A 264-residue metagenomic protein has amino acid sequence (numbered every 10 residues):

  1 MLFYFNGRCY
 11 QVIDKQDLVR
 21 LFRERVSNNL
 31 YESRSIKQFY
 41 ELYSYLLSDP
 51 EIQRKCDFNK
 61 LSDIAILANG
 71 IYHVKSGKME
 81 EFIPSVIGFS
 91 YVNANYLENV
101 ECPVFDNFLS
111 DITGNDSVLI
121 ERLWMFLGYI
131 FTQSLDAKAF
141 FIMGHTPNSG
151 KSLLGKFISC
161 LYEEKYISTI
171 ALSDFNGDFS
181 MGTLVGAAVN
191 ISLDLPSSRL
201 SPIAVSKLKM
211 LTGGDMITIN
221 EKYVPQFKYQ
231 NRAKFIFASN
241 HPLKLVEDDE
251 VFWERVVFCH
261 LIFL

Functional and structural regions predicted by a protein language model:
M1-Q16, F58, A65, I71-A188 (+1 more regions): P-loop NTPase catalytic core of nucleic-acid-dependent motor ATPases
Y4-I36: Short, small/acidic-rich helices and loops at N termini and domain boundaries of DNA replication/processing enzymes
R34-I71: Extended, Lys/Arg-enriched charged tracts that mediate electrostatic binding to polyanionic substrates
G150-K151, S198-P202, L243-D248: Switch/connector loops and helix/strand junctions flanking conserved nucleotide-binding motifs in nucleotide-processing
S180-V224: Conserved nucleotide-sensing/catalytic segment adjacent to the nucleotide-binding pocket in NTP-handling enzymes
N190-S192, A233-N240: Structural recognition of the conserved hydrophobic beta-strand(s) that form the central parallel beta-sheet of P-loop
P196-S197, N240-K244, I262-L264: Conserved nucleotide-binding/hydrolysis micro-motifs of P-loop NTPases
D248-F263: A short helix-turn-beta junction within AAA+ P-loop NTPase domains corresponding to the substrate/partner-engaging
